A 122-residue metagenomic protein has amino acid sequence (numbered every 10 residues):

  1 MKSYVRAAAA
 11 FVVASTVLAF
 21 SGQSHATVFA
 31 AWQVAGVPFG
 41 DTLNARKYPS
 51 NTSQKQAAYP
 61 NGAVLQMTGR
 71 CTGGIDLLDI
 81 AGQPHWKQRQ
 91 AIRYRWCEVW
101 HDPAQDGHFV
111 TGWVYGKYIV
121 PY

Functional and structural regions predicted by a protein language model:
M1-F11: Bacterial N-terminal signal peptides that target proteins for export
A10-A19: Bacterial N-terminal signal peptides
G22-C71, A91-R93, V120-Y122: SH3-family beta-barrel domains
T27-W32, Q54, Q83-Y122: Boundary regions of SH3-family modules and the immediately adjacent low-complexity/disordered segments in eukaryotic
K47, G73, V99-H101: Disulfide-rich extracellular modules and peptides
T72-G82: Short, Lys/Arg- and Gly-enriched loop/turn segments at beta-strand edges
